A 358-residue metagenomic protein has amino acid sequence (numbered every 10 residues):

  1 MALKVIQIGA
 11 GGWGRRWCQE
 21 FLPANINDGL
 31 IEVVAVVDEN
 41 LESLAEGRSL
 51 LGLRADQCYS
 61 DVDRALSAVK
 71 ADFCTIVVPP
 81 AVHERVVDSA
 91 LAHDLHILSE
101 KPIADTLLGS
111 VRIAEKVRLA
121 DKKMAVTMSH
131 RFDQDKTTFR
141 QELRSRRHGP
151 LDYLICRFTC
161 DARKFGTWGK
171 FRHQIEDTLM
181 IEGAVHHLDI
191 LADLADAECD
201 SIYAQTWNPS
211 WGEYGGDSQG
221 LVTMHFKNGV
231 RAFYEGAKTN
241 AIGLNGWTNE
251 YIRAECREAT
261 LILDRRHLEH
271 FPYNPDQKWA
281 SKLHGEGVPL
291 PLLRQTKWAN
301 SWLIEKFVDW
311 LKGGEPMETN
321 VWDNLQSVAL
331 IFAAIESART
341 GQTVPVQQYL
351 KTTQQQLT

Functional and structural regions predicted by a protein language model:
M1-G52: N-terminal Rossmann-like dinucleotide-binding module
R16, E39, S43, L292-I304: Active-site loop of classical SDR/Rossmann-like NAD(P)-dependent oxidoreductases, centered on the catalytic Tyr-X3-Lys
A55-D61: Conserved SAM-binding strand-loop segment of SAM-dependent methyltransferases
L66-A68, F73, P79-P80, E84-R131: Beta-strand-loop-alpha-helix segment that lines the small-molecule cofactor/substrate pocket of alpha/beta enzymes
F73-T75, K306-T358: C-terminal helix-rich "cap/oligomerization" subdomain common to oxidoreductases
S99, M124-V126, I155, Y234 (+1 more regions): Hydrophobic residues in well-ordered beta-strands that form the structural core
H130-Y214, G341: Predominantly a Rossmann-like dinucleotide-binding segment in NAD(P)-dependent oxidoreductases
E182, L188-E269, S301-G313, M317 (+1 more regions): Contiguous beta-strand/loop segments that form the cofactor/metal-binding neighborhood of enzyme cores
